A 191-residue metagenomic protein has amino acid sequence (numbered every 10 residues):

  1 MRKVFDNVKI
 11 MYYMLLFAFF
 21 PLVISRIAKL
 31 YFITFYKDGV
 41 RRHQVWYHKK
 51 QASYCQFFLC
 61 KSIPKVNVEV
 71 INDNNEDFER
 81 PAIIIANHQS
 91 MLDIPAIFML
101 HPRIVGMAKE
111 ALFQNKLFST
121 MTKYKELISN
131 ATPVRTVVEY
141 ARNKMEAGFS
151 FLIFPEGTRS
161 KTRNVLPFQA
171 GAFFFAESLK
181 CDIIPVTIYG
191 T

Functional and structural regions predicted by a protein language model:
M1-E69, T120-M121: A transmembrane-helix-recognition feature enriched in membrane-embedded lipid enzymes and envelope glyco-/phospholipid
K65-T191: Soluble catalytic domains of membrane acyltransferases
